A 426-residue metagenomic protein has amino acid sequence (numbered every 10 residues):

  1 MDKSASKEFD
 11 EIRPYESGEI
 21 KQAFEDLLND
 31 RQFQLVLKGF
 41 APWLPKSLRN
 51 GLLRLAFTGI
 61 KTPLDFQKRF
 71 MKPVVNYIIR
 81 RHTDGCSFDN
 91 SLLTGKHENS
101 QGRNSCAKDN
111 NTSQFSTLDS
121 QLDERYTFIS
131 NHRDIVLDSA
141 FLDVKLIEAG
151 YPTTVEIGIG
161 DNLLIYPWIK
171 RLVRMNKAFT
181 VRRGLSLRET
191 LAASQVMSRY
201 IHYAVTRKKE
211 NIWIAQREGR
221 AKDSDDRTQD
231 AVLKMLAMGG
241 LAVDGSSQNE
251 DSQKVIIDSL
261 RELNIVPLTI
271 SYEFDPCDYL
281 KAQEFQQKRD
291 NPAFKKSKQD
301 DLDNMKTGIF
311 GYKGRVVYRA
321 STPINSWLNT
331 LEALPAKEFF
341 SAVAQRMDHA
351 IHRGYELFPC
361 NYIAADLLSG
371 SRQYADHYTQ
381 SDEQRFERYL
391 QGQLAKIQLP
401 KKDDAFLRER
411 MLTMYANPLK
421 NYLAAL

Functional and structural regions predicted by a protein language model:
M1-Y126, H132-D143, I147, K170 (+2 more regions): Membrane-anchoring hydrophobic helices of lipid-metabolizing enzymes
K7, E19, A23, L53 (+11 more regions): A near-ubiquitous, low-amplitude feature marking generic local secondary-structure context
P63, T190-S194, A336: Residue-level preference for long, well-ordered alpha-helices that form the structural scaffold of enzyme catalytic
D65-P73, V196, E338, A342: A generic alpha-helix signature
F70-N99, N104, K108-I324, K396: Soluble catalytic domains of membrane acyltransferases
K298-R353, P359-I363: C-terminal structural cap/anchor segments
F339, I351-L426: Long, low-complexity C-terminal extensions of enzymes
